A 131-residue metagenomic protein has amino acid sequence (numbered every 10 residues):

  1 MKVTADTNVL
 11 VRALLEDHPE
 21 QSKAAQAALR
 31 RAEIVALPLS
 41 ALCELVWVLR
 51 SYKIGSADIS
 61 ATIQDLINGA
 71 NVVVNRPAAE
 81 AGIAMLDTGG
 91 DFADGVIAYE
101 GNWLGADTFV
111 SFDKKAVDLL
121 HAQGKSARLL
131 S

Functional and structural regions predicted by a protein language model:
M1, Y99-S131: Acidic, PIN/NYN-like endoribonuclease modules and their adjacent C-terminal/linker elements
M1-L37, S51-A57, A61, Q123-S131: Short, well-structured N-terminal submotif of metal-dependent ribonuclease cores
V9, A41, A78, V96-I97 (+1 more regions): Alpha-helix capping/helix-boundary segments
V9-L10, E44-V48, T62-D65, A81: A general alpha-helix detector
P38, A93-D94, F112: Replace "coordinates the UDP/GDP/TDP-sugar" with "coordinates nucleotide-activated sugar donors
W47-R50, N102: Short glycine/serine- and small hydrophobic-enriched flexible loop segments
S60-T88: Acidic catalytic patch
